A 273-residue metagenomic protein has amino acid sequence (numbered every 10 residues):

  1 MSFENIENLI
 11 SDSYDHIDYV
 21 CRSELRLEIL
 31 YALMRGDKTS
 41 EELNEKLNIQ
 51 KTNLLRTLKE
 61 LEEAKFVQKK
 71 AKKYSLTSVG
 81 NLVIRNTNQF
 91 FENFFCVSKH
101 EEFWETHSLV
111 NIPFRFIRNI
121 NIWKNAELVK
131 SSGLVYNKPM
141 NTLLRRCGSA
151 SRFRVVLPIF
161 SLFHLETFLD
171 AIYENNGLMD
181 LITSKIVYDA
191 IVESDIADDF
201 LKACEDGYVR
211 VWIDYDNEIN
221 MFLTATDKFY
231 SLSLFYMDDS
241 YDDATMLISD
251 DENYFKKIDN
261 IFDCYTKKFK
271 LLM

Functional and structural regions predicted by a protein language model:
M1-N93: Basic, Lys/Arg-rich alpha-helical nucleic-acid-recognition elements, primarily the DNA-binding modules of transcription
I10, G133-Y136, S161: A conditional alpha-helix N-cap/helix-loop micro-motif detector
G36, P158-L162, N217: Short beta->alpha connector loops
F90-T142, R146, S151: Amphipathic alpha-helical dimerization/coiled-coil segments that flank or bridge DNA-binding/regulatory modules
L143-F200: Primarily the HKD phosphodiesterase
I186-T226: HKD-type phospholipase D/PLD-like phosphodiesterase module
V211-E252, F262: HKD (HxKxxxxD) catalytic microenvironment of the phospholipase D
D259-M273: Cysteine/selenocysteine-centered motifs that mediate thiol-based redox chemistry or coordinate metal-sulfur cofactors
